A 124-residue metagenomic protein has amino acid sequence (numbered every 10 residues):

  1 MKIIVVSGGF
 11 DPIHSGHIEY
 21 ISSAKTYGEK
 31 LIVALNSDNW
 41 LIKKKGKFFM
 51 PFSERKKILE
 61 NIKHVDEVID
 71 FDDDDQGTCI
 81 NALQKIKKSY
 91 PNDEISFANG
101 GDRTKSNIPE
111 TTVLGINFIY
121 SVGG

Functional and structural regions predicted by a protein language model:
M1-G124: Nucleotidyltransferase catalytic core that binds NTPs
